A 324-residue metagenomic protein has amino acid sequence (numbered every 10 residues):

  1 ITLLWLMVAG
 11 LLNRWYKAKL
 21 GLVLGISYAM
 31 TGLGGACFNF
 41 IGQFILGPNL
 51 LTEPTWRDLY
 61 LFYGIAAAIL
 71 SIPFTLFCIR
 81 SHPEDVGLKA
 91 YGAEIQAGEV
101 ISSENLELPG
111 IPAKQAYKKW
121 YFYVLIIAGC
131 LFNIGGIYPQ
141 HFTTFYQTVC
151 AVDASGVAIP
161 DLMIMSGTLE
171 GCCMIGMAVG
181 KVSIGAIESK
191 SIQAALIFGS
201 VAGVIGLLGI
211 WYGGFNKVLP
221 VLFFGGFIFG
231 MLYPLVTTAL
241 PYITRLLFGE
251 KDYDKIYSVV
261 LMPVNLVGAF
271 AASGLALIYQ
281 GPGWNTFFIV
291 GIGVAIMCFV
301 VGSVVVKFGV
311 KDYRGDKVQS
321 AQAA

Functional and structural regions predicted by a protein language model:
T2-Y16, L235-F248: Intracellular juxtamembrane helix-capping segments at the cytosolic ends of symmetry-related transmembrane helices
A18-S27, M163, E250-V260: Loop-to-transmembrane helix entry/capping segments in MFS-fold secondary transporters and related SLC/MFSD carriers
G35, Y233, L247-G281: A late C-terminal transmembrane helix in Major Facilitator Superfamily
D58-F77, F287-V305: Symmetry-related core transmembrane helices of the 12-TM Major Facilitator Superfamily/SLC fold
R80-G110, Y313-A321: Flexible cytoplasmic inter-helical loops of multi-pass small-molecule transporters
K114-I184: Extracytoplasmic gate region of multi-pass secondary transporters
C173, K190-I243: C-terminal transmembrane helical hairpin of 12-TM major facilitator-type secondary transporters
V179-I192, Y279-Q280: Helix-to-loop junctions at the C-terminal end of transmembrane segments in multipass secondary transporters
